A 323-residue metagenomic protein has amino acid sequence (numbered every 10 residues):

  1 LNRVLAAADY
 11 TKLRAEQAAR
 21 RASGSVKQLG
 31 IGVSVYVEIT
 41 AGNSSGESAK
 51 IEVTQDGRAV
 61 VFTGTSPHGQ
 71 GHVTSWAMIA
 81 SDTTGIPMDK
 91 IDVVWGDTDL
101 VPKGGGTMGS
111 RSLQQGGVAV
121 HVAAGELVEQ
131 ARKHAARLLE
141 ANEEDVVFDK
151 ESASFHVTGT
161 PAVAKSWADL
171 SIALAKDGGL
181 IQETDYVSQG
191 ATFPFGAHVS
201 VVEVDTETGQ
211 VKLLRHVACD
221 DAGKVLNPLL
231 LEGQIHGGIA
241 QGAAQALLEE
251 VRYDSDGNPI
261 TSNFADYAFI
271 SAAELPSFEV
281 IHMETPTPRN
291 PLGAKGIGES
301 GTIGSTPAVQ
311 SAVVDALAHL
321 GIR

Functional and structural regions predicted by a protein language model:
L1-E38, M78-R323: C-terminal catalytic domains of large/alpha subunits in multi-subunit enzymes
I31-Q70: Conserved beta-alpha junction segments in alpha/beta enzyme cores
V73-T74: Conserved strand-to-helix beginnings and helix N-cap segments that scaffold or border functional pockets
